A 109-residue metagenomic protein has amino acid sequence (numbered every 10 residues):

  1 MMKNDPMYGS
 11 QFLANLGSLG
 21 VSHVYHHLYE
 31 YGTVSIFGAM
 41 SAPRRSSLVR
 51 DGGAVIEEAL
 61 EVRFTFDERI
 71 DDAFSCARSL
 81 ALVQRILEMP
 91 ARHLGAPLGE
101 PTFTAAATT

Functional and structural regions predicted by a protein language model:
M1-T109: C-terminal catalytic/motor cores of large multi-domain enzyme assemblies
